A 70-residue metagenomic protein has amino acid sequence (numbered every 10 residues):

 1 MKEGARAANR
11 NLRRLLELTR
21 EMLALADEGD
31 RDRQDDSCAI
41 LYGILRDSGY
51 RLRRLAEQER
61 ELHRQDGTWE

Functional and structural regions predicted by a protein language model:
M1-L16: Short, charge/polar-rich alpha-helical segments
L18-E21, L25-Q65: Short, charge-rich amphipathic interface segments used for partner binding and complex assembly
G67-E70: Short acidic DE-rich linear segments
